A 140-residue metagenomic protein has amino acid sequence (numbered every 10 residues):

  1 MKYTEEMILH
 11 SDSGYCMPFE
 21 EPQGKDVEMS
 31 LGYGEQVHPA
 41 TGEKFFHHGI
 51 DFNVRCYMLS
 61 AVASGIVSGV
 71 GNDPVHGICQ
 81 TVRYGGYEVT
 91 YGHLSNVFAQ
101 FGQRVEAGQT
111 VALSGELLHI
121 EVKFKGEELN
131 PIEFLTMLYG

Functional and structural regions predicted by a protein language model:
M1-I78, E106-A107: Surface-exposed, glycine-biased beta-strand/turn segments
M29, I78-R83, F101-G140: Conserved, short, structured surface segments that act as functional micro-motifs
G32-G34, R55, R83-G85, L94 (+1 more regions): Generic beta-structure capping elements
Q36, P74, F98, L135-L138: Residue-level detector of flexible, active-site-proximal loop/helix-junction positions within diverse enzyme catalytic
F45, A61-F98, E116-V122: Zn2+-dependent peptidoglycan hydrolase active-site motif and core
V54-C56, S95-N96, F124, M137-Y139: Non-catalytic surface loops within mature trypsin-like serine protease
Y57, Y87-E88, E127: Short acidic/polar mixed-charge low-complexity motifs
